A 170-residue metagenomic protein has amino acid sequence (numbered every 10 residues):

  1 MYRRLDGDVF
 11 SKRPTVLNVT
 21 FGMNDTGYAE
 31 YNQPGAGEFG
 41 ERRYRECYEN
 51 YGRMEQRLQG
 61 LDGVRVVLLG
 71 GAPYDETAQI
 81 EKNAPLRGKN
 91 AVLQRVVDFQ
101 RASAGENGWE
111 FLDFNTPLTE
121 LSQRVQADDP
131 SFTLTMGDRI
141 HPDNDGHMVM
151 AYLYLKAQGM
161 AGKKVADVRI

Functional and structural regions predicted by a protein language model:
Y2-M148, Y152-I170: Alpha-helical cap/lid subdomain in secreted, periplasmic, or secretory-pathway luminal O-acyl-processing enzymes
